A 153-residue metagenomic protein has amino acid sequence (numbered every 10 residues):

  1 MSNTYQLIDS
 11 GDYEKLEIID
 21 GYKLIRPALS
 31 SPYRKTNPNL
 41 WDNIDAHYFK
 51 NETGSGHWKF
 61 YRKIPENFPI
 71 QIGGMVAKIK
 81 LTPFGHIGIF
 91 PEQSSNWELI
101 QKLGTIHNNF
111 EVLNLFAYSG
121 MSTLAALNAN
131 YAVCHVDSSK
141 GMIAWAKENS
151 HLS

Functional and structural regions predicted by a protein language model:
S2-E17, L24-P91, E98: Non-catalytic substrate-recognition/targeting regions of SAM-dependent transferases
E17-I18, I106: Flexible, charged surface loops at secondary-structure boundaries
G21, N96, F116: Residue-level signal for inorganic ion chemistry
Y22-K23, A132: Structural motif
Q101-S153: Conserved SAM/SAH cofactor-binding pocket of Class I
